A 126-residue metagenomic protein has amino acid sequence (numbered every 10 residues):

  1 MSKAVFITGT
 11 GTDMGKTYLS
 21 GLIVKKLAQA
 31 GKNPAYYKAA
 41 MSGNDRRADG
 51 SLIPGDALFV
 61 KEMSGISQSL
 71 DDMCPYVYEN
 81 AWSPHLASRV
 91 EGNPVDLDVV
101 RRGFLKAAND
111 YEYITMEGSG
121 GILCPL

Functional and structural regions predicted by a protein language model:
A4, Y18-P94, G103-K106: N-terminal phosphate/diphosphate-binding loop that engages ATP/GTP or pyrophosphate donors across diverse enzyme folds
I7-T8: Hydrophobic anchor at the beta1->P-loop junction of P-loop NTPases
G11: N-terminal Rossmann NAD(P)H-binding glycine-rich loop of SDR-like oxidoreductase domains
M14-G15: Conserved glycine(s) of the Walker
I23, Q29, K106-N109, Y113 (+1 more regions): Conserved catalytic-core segment of NTP-binding enzymes
D98-V99: Active-site glycine-rich loop that binds ribose-phosphate moieties when present
